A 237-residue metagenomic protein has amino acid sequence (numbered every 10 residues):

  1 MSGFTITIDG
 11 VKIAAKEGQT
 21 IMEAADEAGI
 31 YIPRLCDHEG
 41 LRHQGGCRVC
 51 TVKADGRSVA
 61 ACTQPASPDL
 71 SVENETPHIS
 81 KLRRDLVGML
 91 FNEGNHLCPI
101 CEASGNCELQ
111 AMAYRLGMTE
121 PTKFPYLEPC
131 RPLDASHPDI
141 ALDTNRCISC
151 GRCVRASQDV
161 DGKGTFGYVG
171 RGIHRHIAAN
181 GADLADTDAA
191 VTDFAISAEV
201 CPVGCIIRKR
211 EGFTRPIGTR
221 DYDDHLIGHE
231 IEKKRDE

Functional and structural regions predicted by a protein language model:
M1-D9: Eukaryote-biased recognition of intrinsically disordered, low-complexity regulatory segments
I6, V52, I206: ABC nucleotide-binding domain "signature motif"
G10, H38, L142-T144: Aromatic-flanked redox-active Cys/Sec active sites in thiol-based oxidoreductases, especially the WC-centered
G10-K12, G181: Short, well-ordered turn and helix-capping elements at secondary-structure junctions
I13-S67: N-terminal cofactor/phosphate-binding cores enriched in small/glycine residues, especially glycine-rich loops such as
R48-V49, R57-E237: Fe-S ferredoxin-like electron-transfer domains and their immediately adjacent linker/connector regions across
